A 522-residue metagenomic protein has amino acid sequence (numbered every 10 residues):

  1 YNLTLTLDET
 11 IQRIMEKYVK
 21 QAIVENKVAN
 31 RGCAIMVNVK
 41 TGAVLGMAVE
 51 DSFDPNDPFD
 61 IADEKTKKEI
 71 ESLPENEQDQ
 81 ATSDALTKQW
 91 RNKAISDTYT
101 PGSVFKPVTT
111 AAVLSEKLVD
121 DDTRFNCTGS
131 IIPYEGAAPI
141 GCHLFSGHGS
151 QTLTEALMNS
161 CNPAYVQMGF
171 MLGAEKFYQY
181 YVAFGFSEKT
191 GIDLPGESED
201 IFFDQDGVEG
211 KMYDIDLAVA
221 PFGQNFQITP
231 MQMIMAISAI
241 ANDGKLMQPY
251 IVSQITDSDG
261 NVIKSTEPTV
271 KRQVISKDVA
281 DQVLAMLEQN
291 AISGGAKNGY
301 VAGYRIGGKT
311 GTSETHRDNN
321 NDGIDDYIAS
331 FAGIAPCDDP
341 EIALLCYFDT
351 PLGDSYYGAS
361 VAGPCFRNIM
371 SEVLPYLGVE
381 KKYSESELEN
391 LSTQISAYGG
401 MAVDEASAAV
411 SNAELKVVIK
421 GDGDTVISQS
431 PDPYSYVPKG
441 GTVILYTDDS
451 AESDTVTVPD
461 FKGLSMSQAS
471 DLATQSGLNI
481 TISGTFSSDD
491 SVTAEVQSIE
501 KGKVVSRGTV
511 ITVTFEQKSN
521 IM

Functional and structural regions predicted by a protein language model:
Y1-G32: Conserved, well-ordered alpha-helix/loop/beta-strand core segments that scaffold catalytic motifs
L7, K40-V104, V108-F348: Beta-lactam-recognizing serine transpeptidase/beta-lactamase-like catalytic domain environment
M15, I35-V37, L45-M47: Mobile, glycine-rich extracellular loop/lid and propeptide segments that shape or gate substrate/ligand access
Y18, R31, I95, P221 (+3 more regions): Short beta-alpha junctions and helix-cap segments that line functional grooves
Q21-E25, Q289, P375, V379: Conserved helix-loop functional segments at active or binding sites
V28-T41, N126-T128, L194-S198, Y250-D259 (+3 more regions): Acidic/histidine-enriched alpha-helical segments
A29-G32, D120-D122, K189, G440 (+1 more regions): Short secondary-structure junction motifs
T266, G303, R317, C346-M522: Ligand-recognition elements built from short beta-strands and adjacent flexible loops
